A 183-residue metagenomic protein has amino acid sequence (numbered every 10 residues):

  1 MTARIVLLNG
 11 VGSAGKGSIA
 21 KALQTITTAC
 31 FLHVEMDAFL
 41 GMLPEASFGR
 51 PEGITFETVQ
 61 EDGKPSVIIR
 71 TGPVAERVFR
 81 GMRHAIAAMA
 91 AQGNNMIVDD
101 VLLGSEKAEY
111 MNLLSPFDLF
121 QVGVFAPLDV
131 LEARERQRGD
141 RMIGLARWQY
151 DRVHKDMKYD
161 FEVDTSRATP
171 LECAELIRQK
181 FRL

Functional and structural regions predicted by a protein language model:
I5: Walker A (P-loop) ATP-phosphate-binding motif of ABC ATPase nucleotide-binding domains
L8: Hydrophobic anchor at the beta1->P-loop junction of P-loop NTPases
S13: Walker A (P-loop) phosphate-binding loop of P-loop NTPases
G17: Walker A/P-loop
A22-R77: Conserved substrate/cofactor phosphate-moiety recognition/catalytic segment in nucleotide-dependent phosphotransferases
P65-P116: Glycine-rich phosphate-binding loop used to anchor ATP phosphates in small-molecule kinases, encompassing both
D100, L114-R136, V163: Conserved phosphate-donor/acceptor-positioning beta-strand/loop module used by diverse small-molecule
A133-Q179, L183: Small-molecule kinase domains that catalyze NTP-dependent phosphoryl transfer to phosphate-bearing small molecules
